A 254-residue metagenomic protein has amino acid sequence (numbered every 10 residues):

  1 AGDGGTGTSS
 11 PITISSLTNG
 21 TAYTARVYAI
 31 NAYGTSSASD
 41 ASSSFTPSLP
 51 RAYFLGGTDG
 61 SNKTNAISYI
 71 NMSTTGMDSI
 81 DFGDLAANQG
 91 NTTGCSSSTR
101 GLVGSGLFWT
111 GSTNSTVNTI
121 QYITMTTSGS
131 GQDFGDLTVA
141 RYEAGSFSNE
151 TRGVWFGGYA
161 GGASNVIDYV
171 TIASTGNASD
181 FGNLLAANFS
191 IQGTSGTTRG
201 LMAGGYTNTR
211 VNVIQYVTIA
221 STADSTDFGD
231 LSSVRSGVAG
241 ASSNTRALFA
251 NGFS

Functional and structural regions predicted by a protein language model:
A1-G20, A32-Y33, A38: Recognizes extended acidic, P/S/T-rich segments that occur within or adjacent to Ig-like beta-sandwich modules
N31-Y33, S43-S254: Kelch-like beta-propeller repeat domains
